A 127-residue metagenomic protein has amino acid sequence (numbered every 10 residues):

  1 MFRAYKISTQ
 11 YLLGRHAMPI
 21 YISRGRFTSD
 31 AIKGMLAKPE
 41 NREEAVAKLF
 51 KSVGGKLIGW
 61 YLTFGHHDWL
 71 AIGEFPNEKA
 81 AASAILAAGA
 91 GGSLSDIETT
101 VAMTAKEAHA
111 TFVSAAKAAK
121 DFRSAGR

Functional and structural regions predicted by a protein language model:
M1-F2, M18: Accessible peptide chain termini
F2-Y5, Y11: Aromatic (phenylalanine/tyrosine) cluster motif
T9-R127: A compositional/biophysical signature of low hydrophobicity enriched in polar/charged and small residues
